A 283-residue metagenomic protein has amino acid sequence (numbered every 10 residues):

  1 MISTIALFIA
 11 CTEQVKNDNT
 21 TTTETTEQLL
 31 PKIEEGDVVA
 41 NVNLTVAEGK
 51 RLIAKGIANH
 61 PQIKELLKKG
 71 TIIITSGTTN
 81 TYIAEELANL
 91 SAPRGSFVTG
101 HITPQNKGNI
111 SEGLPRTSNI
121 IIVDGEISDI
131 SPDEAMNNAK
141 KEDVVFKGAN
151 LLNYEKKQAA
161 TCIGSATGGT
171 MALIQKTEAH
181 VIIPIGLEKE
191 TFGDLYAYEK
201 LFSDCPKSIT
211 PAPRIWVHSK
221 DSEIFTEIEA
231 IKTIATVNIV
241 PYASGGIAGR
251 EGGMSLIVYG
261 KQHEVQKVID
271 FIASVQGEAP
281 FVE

Functional and structural regions predicted by a protein language model:
M1-I2: Sec-dependent signal peptide recognition, specifically the positively charged N-region followed immediately by
F8-A10: C-terminal motif of bacterial Sec signal peptides marking the signal peptidase cleavage site
T12-D18: Bacterial lipoprotein signal-peptidase II cleavage site
N19-T23: Serine/threonine-rich low-complexity intrinsically disordered regions
E24-I53, I63, I110-P280: Conserved phosphate- and dinucleotide-binding cores of soluble alpha/beta proteins, encompassing both enzyme active
D37-V123: N-terminal active-site beta-alpha-beta segment that forms phosphate/nucleotide-binding and substrate-recognition loops
